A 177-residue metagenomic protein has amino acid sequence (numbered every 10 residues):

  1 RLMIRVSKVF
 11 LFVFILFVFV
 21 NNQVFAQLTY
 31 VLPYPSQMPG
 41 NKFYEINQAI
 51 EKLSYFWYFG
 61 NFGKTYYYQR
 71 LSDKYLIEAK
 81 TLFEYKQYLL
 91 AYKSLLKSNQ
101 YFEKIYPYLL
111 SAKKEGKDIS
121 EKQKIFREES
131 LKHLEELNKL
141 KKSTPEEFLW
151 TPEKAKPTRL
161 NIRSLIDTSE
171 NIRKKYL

Functional and structural regions predicted by a protein language model:
L2-L11: Bacterial N-terminal signal peptides that target proteins for export
L11-N21: Bacterial N-terminal signal peptides
Q23-L177: Long, charged/polar, soluble alpha-helical segments
